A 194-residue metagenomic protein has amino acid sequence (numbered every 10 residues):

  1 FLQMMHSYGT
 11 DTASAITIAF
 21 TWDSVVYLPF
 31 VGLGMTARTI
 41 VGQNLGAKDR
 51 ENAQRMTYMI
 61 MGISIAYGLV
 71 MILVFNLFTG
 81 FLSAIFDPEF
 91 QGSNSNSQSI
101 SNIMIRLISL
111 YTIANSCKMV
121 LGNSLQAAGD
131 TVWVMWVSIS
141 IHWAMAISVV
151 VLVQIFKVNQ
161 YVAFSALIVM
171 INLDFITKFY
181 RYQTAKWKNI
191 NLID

Functional and structural regions predicted by a protein language model:
F1-T21, V25, Q43, K48 (+1 more regions): Helix-terminus/linker motif at the lipid-water interface of multi-pass membrane proteins
D11-T12, T131-V132, N159-Q160: Membrane-helix interface segments
A13, D23-V26, Q98-R106, I141: Alpha-helical membrane-interface segments at transmembrane helix boundaries
A15-T79, N115-V137: Small-residue-rich hydrophobic transmembrane alpha-helices
V31-G34, I108-A127, W133-M145, V162-F179: Short runs within selected transmembrane alpha-helices of multi-pass transporters and secretion channels
V41-L110, L152-D194: Short alpha-helical transmembrane segments in multi-pass integral membrane proteins
A144-V153: Transmembrane alpha-helical segments of integral membrane proteins
